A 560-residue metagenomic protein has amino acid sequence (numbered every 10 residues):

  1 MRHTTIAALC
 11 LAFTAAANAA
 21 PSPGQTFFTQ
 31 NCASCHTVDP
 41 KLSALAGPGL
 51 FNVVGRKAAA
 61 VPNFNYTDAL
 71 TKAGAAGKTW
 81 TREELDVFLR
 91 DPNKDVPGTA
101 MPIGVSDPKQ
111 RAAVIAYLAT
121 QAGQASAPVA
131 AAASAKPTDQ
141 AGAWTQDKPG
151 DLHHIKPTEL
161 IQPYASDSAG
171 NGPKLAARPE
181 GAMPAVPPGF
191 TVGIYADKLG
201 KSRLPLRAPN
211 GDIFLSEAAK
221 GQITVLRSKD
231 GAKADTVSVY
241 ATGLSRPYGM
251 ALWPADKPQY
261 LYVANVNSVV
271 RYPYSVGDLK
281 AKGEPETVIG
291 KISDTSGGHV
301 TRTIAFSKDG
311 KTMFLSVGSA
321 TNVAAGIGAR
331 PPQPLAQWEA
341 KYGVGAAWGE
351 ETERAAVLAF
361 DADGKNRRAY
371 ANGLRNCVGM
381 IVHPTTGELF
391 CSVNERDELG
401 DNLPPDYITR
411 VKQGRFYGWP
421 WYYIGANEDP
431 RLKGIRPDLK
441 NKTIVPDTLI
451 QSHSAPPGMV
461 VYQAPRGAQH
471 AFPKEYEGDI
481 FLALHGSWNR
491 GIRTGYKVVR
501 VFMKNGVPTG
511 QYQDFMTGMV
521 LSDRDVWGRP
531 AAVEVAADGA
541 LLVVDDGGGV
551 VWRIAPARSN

Functional and structural regions predicted by a protein language model:
A20-L42, L50-F51, V114, A196: Sequence/structural segment immediately N-terminal to covalent heme-attachment motifs in c-type and related
Q25, T37-R82, P102, V239: Gly/Gly-Pro-rich "capping" loops immediately C-terminal to redox-active cysteine motifs in periplasmic/lumenal
T79-A130, L541, D546-G547, P556: C-terminal capping alpha-helices of c-type cytochrome domains
S134-P188, P258, S319-R368, R375-G518 (+3 more regions): Beta-propeller domain segments
I194-L199, V239-S245, V288-S296, A369-G373 (+3 more regions): Surface loop/turn motifs at the tips and blade-to-blade linkers of beta-strand repeat domains
P205, M250, I304, C377-M380 (+2 more regions): Hydrophobic core register within WD40 beta-propeller blades
D212-S216, Q259-Y262, T312-S316, E388-S392 (+2 more regions): Conserved beta-propeller blade signature
V237, R246-P247, A251-W253, N267-D309 (+3 more regions): Asp-box/WD-like beta-propeller blade repeats and closely related beta-sheet repeat scaffolds
